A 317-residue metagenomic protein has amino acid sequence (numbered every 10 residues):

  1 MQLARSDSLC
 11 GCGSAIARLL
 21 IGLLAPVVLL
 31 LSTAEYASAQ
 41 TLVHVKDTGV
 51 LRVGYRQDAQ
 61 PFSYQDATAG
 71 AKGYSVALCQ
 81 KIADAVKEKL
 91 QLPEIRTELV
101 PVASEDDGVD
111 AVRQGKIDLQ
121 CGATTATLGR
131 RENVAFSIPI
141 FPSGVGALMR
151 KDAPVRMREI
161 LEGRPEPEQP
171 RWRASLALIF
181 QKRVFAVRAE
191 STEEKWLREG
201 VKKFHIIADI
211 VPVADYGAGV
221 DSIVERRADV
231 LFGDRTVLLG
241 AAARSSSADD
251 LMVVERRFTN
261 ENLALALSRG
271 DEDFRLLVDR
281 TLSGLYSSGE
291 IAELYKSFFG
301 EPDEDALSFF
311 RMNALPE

Functional and structural regions predicted by a protein language model:
A17-S32: Bacterial N-terminal signal peptides
A39-A123, L128, E132, P167 (+1 more regions): Extracytoplasmic small-molecule ligand-binding "clamshell" domains of the periplasmic binding protein/Venus flytrap
Q40-L42, L92-A103, T124-A126, E132-A189: A conserved helix-loop-strand patch within extracytoplasmic ligand-binding domains of the periplasmic binding
Y55-A59, P101-E105, G115-T127, R150-K151 (+5 more regions): Beta->alpha turn/N-cap motifs
Q57, I140-R156, R235, A242-L282 (+1 more regions): Periplasmic-binding protein-like
V76-V86, R150-A174, F180-V184, S191 (+1 more regions): Extended ligand-binding regions for polar small-molecule ligands
K87-P101, Q181-K182, V201-A214, R227 (+1 more regions): A local structural motif
D106, C121-N133, W196-K203, G217 (+1 more regions): A ligand-binding cleft/hinge motif common to bilobed small-molecule-binding domains
